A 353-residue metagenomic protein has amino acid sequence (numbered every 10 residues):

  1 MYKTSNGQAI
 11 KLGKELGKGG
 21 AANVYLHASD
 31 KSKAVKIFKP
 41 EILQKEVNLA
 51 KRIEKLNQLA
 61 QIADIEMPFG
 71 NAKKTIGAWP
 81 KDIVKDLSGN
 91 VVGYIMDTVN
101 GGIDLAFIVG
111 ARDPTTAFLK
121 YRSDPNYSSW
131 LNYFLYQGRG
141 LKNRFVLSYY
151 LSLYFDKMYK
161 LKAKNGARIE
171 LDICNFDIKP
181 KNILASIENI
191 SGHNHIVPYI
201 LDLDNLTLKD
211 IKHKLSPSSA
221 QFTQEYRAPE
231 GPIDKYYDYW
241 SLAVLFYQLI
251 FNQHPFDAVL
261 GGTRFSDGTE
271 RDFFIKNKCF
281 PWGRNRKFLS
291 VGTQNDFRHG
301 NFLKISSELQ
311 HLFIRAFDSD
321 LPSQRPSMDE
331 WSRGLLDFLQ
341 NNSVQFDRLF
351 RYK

Functional and structural regions predicted by a protein language model:
M1-E41, A72-W79, D86-S88: ATP-binding glycine-rich phosphate-binding loop
T75-F145: Conserved structural core of kinase catalytic domains
L147-S148, F155-H195: Catalytic-loop of the protein kinase fold
L201-T207: Activation of the activation-loop gatekeeper triad in protein kinase-fold domains
H213-I233: Conserved activation segment of eukaryotic-like protein kinases, specifically the C-terminal portion of the activation
F246-S307: Conserved C-lobe activation region of Hanks-type protein kinase-like domains
F317-V344: Terminal C-lobe "cap" of eukaryotic-type protein kinase domains
